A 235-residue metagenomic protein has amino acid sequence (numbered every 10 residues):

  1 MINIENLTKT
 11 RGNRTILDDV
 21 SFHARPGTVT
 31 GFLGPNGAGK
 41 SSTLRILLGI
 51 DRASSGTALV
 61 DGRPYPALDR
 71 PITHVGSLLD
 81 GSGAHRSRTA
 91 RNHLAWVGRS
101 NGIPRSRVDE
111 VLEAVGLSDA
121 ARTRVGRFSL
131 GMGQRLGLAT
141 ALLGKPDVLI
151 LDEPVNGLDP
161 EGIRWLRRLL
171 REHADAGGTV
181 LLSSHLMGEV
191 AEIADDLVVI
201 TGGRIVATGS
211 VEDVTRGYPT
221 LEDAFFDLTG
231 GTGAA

Functional and structural regions predicted by a protein language model:
G56-P71: Conserved ABC transporter NBD signature motif
A95, R99, R105-A120: Conserved ABC ATPase "signature" region
L149-E153: Catalytic Walker B motif of ABC-type/P-loop ATPase nucleotide-binding domains
V190-E192: A short, surface-exposed alpha-helical micro-motif characterized by mixed small hydrophobic and charged/polar residues
T208-G209: ABC ATPase "signature
